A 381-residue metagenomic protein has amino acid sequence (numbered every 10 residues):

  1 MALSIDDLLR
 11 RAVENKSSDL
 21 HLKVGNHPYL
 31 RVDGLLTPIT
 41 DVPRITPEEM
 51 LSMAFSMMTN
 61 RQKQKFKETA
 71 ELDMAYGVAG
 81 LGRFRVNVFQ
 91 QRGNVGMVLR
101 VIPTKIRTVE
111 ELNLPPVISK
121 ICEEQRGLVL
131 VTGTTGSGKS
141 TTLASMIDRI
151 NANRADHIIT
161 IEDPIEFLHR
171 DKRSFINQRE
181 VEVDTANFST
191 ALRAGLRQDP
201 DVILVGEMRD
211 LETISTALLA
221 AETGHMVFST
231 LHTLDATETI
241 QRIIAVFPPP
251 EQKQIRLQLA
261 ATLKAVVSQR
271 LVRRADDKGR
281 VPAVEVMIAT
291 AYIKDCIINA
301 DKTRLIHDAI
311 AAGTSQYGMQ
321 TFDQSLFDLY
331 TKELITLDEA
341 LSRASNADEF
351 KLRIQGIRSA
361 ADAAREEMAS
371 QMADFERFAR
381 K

Functional and structural regions predicted by a protein language model:
M1-K381: Short, flexible helix-loop junctions that flank or precede catalytic/ligand sites
